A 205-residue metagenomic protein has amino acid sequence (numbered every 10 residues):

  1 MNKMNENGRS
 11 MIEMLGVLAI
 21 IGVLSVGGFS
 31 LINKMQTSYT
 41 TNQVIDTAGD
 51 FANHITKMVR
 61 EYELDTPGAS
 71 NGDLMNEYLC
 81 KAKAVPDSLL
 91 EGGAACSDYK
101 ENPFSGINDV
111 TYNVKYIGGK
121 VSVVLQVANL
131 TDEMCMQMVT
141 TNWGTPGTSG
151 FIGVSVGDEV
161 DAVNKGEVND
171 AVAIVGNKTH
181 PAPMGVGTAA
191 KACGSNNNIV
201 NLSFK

Functional and structural regions predicted by a protein language model:
M1-T47: N-terminal single-pass transmembrane signal-anchor helix
G8, Y62-A69, V124-N129, K178-T179: Short, exposed beta-strand "edge-strand" segments with a Pro/Gly-rich flavor and a Y/T-containing core
G16, E63, K83, K100-D109: Glycine-centered flexibility motif
S30-P67, N71: Membrane-proximal N-terminal amphipathic helix
M58-G93: Short, glycine/small-hydrophobic-rich surface segments
E91-K205: Intrinsically disordered, low-complexity regions enriched in Pro/Ser/Thr/Gly and acidic residues
